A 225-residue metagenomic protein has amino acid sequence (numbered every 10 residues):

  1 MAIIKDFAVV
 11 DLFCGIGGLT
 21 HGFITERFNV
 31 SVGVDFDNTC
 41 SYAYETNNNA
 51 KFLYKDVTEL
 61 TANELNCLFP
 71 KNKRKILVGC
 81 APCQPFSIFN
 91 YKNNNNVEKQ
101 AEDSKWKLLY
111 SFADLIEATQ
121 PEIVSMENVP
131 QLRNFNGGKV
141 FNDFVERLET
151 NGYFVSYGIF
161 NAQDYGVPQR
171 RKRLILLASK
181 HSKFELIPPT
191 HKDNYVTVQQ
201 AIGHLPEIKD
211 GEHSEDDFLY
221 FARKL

Functional and structural regions predicted by a protein language model:
A2-Q120, P130-R133, K139-F141: Core alpha/beta nucleotide-donor-binding catalytic domains of modification enzymes
A2-V10, C14-F28, R147-T150, R173-L225: S-adenosyl-L-methionine-dependent DNA methyltransferase catalytic core
S31-G33, V124, G158, L205: Generic beta-strand hydrophobic packing signal
L53, P82, S156, N161-Q163 (+1 more regions): Glycine-rich, flexible loop/turn motifs
T58, N161-Q163, I208: Short, solvent-exposed coil/turn elements at secondary-structure transition points
Q84-I88, L132-F135, G166-Q169, K183-L186: Short catalytic/ligand-binding loop motif for oxyanion handling, primarily in non-cytosolic enzymes, centered on
K105-Q169, L174-A178: Conserved Class I SAM-dependent methyltransferase catalytic core
